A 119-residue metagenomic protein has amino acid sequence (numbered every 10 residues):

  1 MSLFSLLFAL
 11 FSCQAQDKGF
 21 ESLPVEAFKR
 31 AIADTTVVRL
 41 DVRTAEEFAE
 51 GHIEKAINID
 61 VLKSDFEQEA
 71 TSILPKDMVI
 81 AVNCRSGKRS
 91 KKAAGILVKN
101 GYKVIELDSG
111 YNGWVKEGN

Functional and structural regions predicted by a protein language model:
F4-L7, F11-A31, V37, E46-V79 (+1 more regions): Rhodanese-like catalytic fold shared by cysteine-dependent sulfurtransferases and DSP/PTP-type phosphatases
R39-D41: Structural scaffold elements adjacent to functional motifs in cytosolic proteins
N83: Short, surface-exposed ligand- or partner-binding patches at beta-edge/loop junctions that are enriched in aromatics
